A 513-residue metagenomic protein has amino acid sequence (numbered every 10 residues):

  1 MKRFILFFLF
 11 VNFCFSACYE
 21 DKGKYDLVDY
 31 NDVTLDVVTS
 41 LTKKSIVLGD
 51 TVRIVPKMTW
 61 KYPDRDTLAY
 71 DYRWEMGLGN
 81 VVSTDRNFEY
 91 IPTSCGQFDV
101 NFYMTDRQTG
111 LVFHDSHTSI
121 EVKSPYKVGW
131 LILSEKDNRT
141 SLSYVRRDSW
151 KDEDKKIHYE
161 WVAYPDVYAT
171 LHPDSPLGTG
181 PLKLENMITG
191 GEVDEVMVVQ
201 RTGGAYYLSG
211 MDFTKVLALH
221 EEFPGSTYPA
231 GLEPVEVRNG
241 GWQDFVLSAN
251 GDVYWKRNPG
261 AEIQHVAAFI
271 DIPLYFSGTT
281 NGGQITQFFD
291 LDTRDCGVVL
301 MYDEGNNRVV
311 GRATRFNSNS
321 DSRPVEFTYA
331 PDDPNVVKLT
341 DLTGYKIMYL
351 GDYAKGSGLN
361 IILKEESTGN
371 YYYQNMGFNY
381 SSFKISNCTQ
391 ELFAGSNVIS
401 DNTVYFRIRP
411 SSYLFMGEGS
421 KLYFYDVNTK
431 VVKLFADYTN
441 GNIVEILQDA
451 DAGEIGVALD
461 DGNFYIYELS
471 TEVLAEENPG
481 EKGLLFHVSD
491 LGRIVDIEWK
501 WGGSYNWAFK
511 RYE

Functional and structural regions predicted by a protein language model:
M1-C18: Sec-dependent bacterial lipoprotein signal peptides
C18-L171, D460-E513: Acidic/polar, low-complexity intrinsically disordered N-terminal segments immediately downstream of a Sec signal
Y19, D137, S248-A249, E366 (+2 more regions): Structural signature of WD-repeat beta-propellers
G129-L131, E192-V198, S412-L414, G453-G456: Acidic/hydrophobic-patterned starts of short beta strands in beta-sheet-rich repeat architectures
S134-G178, I188-E221: Beta-propeller domains
L142, A205-Y206, V253-Y254, L422-Y423 (+1 more regions): Structural signal for beta-propeller blades
V167-A169, G190-R409, T429-K433, E468 (+2 more regions): Preference for solvent-exposed, low-hydrophobicity sequence contexts
G395-N463: Loop/turn-rich, solvent-exposed surfaces of beta-rich toroidal or solenoidal domains
